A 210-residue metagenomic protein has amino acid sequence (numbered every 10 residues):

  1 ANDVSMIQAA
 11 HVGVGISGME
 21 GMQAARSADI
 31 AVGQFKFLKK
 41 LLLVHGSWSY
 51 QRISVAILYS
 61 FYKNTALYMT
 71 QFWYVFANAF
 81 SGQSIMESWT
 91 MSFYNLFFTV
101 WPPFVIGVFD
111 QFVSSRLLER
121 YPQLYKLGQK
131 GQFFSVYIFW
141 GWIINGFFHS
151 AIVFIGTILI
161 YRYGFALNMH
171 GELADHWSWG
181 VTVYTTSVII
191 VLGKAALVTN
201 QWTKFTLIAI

Functional and structural regions predicted by a protein language model:
A1-A9: Acidic, divalent-metal-coordinating active-site segment for phosphoryl/phosphodiester hydrolysis, typified by short
A9-F205: Membrane-embedded transport module
T206-I210: Central hydrophobic cores of alpha-helical transmembrane segments in multi-pass integral membrane proteins
